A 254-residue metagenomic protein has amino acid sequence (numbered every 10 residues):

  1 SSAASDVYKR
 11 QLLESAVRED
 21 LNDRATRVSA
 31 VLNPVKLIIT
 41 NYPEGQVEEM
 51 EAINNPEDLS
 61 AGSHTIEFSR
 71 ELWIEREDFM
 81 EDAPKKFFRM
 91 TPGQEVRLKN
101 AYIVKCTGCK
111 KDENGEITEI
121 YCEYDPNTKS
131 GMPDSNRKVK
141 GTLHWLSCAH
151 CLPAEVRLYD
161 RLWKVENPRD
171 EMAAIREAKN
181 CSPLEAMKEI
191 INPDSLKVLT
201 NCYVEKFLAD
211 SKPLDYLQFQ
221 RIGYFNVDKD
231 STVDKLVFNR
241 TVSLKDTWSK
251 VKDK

Functional and structural regions predicted by a protein language model:
S1-Y8: Short, small-residue-biased leader/transition segments that mark boundaries at the very start of proteins
S5, N22-A30, G115, T247: Intrinsically disordered or highly flexible coil/loop and linker segments, enriched in small and charged/polar residues
R10-L21: Short amphipathic alpha-helical coiled-coil/interface segments
E19, R24-D58: Long, low-complexity segments enriched in small/aliphatic residues
K36-I38, W73, E95-R97, I103-K105 (+4 more regions): Structured core elements
E44-N55, I66-R97, A101-K105: Flexible, glycine/threonine-enriched loop-and-boundary segments that flank and lead into catalytic domains of large
Y102-M187: C-terminal, non-catalytic macromolecule-binding modules
Y159-L162, M187, L196, F207 (+2 more regions): Auxiliary tRNA-acceptor-end handling modules of aminoacyl-tRNA synthetases
